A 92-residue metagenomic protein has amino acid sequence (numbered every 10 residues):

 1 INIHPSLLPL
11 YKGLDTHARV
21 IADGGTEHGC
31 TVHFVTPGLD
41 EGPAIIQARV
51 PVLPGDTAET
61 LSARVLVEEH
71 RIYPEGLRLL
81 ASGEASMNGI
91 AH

Functional and structural regions predicted by a protein language model:
I1-G89: Donor/substrate-binding cores of folate-linked one-carbon enzymes
